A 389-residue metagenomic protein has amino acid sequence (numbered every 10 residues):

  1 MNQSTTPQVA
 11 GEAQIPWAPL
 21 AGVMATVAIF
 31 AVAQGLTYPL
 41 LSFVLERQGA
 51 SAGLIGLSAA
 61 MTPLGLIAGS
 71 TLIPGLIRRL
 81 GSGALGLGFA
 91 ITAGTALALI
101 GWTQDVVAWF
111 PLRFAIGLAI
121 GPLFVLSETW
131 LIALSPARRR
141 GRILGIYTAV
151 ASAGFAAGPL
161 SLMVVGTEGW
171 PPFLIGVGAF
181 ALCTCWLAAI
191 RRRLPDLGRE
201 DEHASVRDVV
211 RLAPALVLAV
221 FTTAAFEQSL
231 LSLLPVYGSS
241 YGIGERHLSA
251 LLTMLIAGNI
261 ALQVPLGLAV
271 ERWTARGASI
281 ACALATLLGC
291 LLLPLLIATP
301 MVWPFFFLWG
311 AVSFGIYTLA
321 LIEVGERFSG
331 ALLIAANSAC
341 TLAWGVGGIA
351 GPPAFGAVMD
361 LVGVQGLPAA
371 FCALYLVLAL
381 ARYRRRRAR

Functional and structural regions predicted by a protein language model:
Q14-P63, E227-Y237, L248: Helix-loop boundary and gating motifs at the non-cytosolic
G69-S82, G166, L262-T274, M359-D360: Helix-to-loop junctions at the C-terminal end of transmembrane segments in multipass secondary transporters
A84-A98, G277-L291, C372: Structural signature of the two symmetry-related core transmembrane helices
V107-A115, P300-L308: Paired small-residue
F114-A149: Cytoplasmic helix-loop-helix junction between adjacent transmembrane helices in 12-TM secondary transporters
P122-S135, F314-F328: Intracellular juxtamembrane helix-capping segments at the cytosolic ends of symmetry-related transmembrane helices
M163, V177-G198, A381-R385: C-terminal membrane-cytosol helix-exit motif in multi-pass small-molecule transporters
A331-D360: A late C-terminal transmembrane helix in Major Facilitator Superfamily
